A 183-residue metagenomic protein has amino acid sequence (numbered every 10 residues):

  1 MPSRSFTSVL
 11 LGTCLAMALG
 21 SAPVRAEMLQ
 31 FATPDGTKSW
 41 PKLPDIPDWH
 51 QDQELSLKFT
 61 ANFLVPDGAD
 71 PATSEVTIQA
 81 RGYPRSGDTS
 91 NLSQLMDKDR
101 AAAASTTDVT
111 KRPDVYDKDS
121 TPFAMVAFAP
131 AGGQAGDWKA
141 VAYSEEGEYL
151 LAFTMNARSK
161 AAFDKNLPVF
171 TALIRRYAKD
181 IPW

Functional and structural regions predicted by a protein language model:
M1-L11: Bacterial N-terminal signal peptides that target proteins for export
L10-G20: Bacterial N-terminal signal peptides
S21-A26: Sec/Tat signal peptide C-region and signal peptidase I cleavage site
E27-T37: Short acidic/polar N-terminal linker immediately downstream of export determinants
T37-N91: Secretory pathway targeting signatures of secreted, lumenal, and periplasmic proteins
D88-L92, G136, K160-L167: Solvent-exposed, acidic/flexible segments
D97-E145: Signature of long, low-cysteine stretches enriched in small and polar/charged residues
L150-W183: Surface-exposed amphipathic alpha-helical segments
